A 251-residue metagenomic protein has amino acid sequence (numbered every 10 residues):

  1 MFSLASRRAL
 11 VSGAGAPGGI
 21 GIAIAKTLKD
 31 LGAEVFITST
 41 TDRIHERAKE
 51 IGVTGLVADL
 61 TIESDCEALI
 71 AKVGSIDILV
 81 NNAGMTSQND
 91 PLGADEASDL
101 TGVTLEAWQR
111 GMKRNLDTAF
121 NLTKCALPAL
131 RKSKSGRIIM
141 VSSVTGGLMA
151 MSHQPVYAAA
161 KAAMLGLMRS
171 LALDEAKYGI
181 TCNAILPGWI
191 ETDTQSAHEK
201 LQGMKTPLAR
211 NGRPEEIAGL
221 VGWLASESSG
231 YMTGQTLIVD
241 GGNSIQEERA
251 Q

Functional and structural regions predicted by a protein language model:
F2-F36: Canonical Rossmann dinucleotide-binding motif of NAD(H)/NADP(H)-dependent dehydrogenases/reductases, specifically
G13, P17, D99, V103-L105 (+2 more regions): Catalytic loop of short-chain dehydrogenase/reductase
M85, S98-F120, I139, M164 (+1 more regions): Catalytic Tyr-X3-Lys loop
T86-Q109, K132, H153-V156, T194-S196 (+1 more regions): Conserved mid-core segment of classical short-chain dehydrogenase/reductases
R110-K132, A172-L173, K177, S226: Amphipathic alpha-helical dimer-interface segment in Rossmann-like NAD(P)H-dependent oxidoreductases
S135, A176, T181, M232-G234: Short, small/polar-rich loop/turn modules that mediate ligand/substrate recognition or access, typified
T206-I217, S228: A conserved structural motif in NAD(P)-dependent oxidoreductases
G222, T233-Q251: Short C-terminal tail/terminal secondary-structure segment of NAD(P)H-dependent dehydrogenase/reductase domains
